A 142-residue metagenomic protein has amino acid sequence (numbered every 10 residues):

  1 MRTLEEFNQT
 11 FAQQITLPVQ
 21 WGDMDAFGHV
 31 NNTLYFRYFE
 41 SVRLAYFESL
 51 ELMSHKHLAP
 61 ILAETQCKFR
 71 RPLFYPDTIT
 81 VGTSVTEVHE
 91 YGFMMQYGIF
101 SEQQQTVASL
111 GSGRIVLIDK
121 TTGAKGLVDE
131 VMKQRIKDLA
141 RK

Functional and structural regions predicted by a protein language model:
M1-A45: Catalytic strand-loop segment that frames the active site of acyl-thioester-processing enzymes
M1-I15, L73-Y75, T86-K142: HotDog/MaoC-like acyl-thioester-processing domains
T16-Q20, K68, R114: Generic structural detector for well-ordered beta-strands
V19, V30, I61-L62, V116: Hydrophobic aliphatic residue packing
D23, Y35-Y38, I61, Q96 (+1 more regions): Residue-level recognition of specific faces of alpha-helices
N31, L50-E51, A140: Short, flexible helix/strand-to-coil boundary loops that buttress conserved ligand/catalytic motifs in alpha/beta
Y46-F93, A108: Hydrophobic beta-strand-centered segment that forms part of the acyl-chain substrate-binding groove
